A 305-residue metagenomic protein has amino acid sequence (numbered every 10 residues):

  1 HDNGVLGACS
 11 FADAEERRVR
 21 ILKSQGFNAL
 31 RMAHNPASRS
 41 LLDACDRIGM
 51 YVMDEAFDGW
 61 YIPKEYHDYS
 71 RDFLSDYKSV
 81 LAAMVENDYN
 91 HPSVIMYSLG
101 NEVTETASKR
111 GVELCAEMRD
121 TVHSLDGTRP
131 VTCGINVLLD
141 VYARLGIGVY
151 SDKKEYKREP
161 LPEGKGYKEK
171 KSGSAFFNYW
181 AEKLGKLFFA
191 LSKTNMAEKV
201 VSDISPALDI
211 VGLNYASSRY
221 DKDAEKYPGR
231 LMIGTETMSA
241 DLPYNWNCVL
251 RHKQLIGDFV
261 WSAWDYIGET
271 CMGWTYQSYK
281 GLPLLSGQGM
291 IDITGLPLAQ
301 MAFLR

Functional and structural regions predicted by a protein language model:
H1-R305: Extended substrate-binding grooves/exosites of carbohydrate-active enzymes
